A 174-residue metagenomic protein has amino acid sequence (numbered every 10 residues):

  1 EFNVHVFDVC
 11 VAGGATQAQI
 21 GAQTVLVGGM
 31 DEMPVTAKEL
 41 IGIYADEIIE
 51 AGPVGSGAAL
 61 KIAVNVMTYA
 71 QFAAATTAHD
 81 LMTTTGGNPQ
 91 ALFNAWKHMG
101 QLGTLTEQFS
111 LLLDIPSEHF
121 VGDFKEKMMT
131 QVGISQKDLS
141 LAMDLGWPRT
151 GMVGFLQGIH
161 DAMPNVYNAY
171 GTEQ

Functional and structural regions predicted by a protein language model:
E1-N65: Rossmann-fold dinucleotide-binding core
G57-Q174: Helical "substrate-binding/catalytic lid" subdomain of Rossmann-like NAD(P)-dependent dehydrogenases/reductases
